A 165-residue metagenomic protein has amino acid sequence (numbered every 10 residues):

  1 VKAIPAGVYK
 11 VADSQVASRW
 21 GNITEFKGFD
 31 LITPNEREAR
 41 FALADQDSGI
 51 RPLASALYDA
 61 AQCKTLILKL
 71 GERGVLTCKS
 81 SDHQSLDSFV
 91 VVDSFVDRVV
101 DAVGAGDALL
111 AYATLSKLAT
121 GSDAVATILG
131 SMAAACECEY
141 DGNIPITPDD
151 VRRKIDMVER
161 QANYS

Functional and structural regions predicted by a protein language model:
V1-F89: Conserved phosphate/ATP/ADP-binding segment of small-molecule kinases
I23, A42-D45, E139, N143 (+2 more regions): A generic "cationic amphipathic patch" detector
A60-K64, F89-V90, S94-E159: Conserved post-catalytic alpha-helical subdomain immediately downstream of the catalytic base and nucleotide-binding
Q84, K154-D156, R160-S165: Intrinsically disordered or compositionally simple regulatory linkers and C-terminal tails in signal-transduction
